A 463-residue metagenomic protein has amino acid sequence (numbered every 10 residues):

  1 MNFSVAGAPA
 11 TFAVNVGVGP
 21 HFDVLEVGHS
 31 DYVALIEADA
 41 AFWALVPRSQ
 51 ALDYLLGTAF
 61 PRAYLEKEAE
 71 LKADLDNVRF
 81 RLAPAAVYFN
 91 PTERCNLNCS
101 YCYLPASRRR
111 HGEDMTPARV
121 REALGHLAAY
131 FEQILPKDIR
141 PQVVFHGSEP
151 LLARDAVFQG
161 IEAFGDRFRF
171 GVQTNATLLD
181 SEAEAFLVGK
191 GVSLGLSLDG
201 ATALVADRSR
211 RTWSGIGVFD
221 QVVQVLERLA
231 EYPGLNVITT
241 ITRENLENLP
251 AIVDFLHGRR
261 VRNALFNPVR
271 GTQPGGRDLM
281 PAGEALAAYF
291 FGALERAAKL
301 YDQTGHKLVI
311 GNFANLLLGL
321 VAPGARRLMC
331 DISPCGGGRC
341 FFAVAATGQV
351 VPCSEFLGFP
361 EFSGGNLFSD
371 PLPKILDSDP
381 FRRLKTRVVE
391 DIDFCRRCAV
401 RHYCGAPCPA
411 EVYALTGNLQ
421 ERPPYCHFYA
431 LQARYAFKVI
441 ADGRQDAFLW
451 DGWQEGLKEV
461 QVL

Functional and structural regions predicted by a protein language model:
M1-F3, R208-D220, E227, E231-G337 (+2 more regions): Radical SAM enzyme [4Fe-4S]-AdoMet core and its adjacent flexible, acidic and glycine-rich loops/tails across
F3, P9-Y88, I134-K137: N-terminal [4Fe-4S]-dependent radical SAM core
D31, G338-C340: Short loop/turn microsegments at loop-to-beta-strand junctions
L52-A69, V344-L376, R382: A broadly conserved sequence feature marking short terminus-proximal activation segments in nucleic acid-centric
L82-R119: Canonical Radical SAM [4Fe-4S] cluster-binding loop centered on the CxxxCxxC motif and its immediate flanking residues
C95, C99-C102, C335, G348 (+5 more regions): Short cysteine clusters
G112, R121-V144, A153-G271, G275-L279: Radical SAM/AdoMet-radical enzyme domain recognition
L357-L463: Flexible mid-to-C-terminal extensions adjoining Fe-S/redox cofactors in radical SAM and related proteins
